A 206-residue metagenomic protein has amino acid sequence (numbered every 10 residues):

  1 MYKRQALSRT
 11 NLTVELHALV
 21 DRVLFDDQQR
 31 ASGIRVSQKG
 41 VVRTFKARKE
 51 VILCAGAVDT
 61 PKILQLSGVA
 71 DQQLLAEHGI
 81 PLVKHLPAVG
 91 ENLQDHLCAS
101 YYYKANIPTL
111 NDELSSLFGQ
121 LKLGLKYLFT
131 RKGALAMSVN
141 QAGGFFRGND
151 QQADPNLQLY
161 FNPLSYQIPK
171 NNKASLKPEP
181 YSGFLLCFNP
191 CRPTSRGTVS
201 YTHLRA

Functional and structural regions predicted by a protein language model:
M1-Q5, T202-A206: Conserved small/polar residues in nucleotide/adenosyl-binding loops
R9: Acidic-histidine catalytic/liganding microenvironments
L12: Short, conserved active-site loop motifs that form the nucleotide-linked donor/cofactor pocket
H17-R30: A conserved short coil-to-beta-strand element within the FAD-binding core of flavoproteins
V23, R35-K122: Glycine-rich loop(s) and the adjacent beta-strand/alpha-helix scaffold that form part
R30, V41-R43, A153, S195: Short acidic/polar mixed-charge low-complexity motifs
R30-I34, G183: Short, hydrophobic/aromatic-rich segments at coil-to-beta transitions
Y102-R205: FAD cofactor-binding and catalytic pocket of flavoenzymes
